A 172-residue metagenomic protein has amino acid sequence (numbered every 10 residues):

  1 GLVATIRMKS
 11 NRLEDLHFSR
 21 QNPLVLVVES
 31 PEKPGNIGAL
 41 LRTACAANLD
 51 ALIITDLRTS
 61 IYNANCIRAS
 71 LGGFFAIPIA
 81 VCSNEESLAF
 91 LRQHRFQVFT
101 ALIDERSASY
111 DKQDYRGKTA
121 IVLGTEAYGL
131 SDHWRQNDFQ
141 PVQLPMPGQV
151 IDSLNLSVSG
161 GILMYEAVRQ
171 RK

Functional and structural regions predicted by a protein language model:
G1-N11: Short, structured interface segments
L2, L24-L26, K118-G124: Generic beta-sheet signal
A4-I6, T43-A47, I61-G73, R135-K172: Structured adenosyl-cofactor binding patch, chiefly the S-adenosyl-L-methionine
M8, S30, T125: Residues immediately flanking
N11-R106: RNA substrate-binding interface of SAM-dependent RNA methyltransferases
L40, L130, L163: Conserved sugar-transfer catalytic core signal across GT-A, GT-B, and GT-C glycosyltransferases
F99-I151: Active-site/ligand-binding-proximal alpha/beta "capping" segment
